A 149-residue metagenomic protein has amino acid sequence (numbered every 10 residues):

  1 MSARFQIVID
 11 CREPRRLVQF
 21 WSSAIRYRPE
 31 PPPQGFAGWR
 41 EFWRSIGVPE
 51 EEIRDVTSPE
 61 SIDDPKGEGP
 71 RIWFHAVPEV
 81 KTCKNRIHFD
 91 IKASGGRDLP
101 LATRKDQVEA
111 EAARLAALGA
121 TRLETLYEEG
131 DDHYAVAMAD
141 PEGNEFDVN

Functional and structural regions predicted by a protein language model:
S2-I9, R15, Q19, S23-I25 (+6 more regions): Vicinal oxygen chelate
G38-W39: Alpha/beta catalytic barrel-like cores
